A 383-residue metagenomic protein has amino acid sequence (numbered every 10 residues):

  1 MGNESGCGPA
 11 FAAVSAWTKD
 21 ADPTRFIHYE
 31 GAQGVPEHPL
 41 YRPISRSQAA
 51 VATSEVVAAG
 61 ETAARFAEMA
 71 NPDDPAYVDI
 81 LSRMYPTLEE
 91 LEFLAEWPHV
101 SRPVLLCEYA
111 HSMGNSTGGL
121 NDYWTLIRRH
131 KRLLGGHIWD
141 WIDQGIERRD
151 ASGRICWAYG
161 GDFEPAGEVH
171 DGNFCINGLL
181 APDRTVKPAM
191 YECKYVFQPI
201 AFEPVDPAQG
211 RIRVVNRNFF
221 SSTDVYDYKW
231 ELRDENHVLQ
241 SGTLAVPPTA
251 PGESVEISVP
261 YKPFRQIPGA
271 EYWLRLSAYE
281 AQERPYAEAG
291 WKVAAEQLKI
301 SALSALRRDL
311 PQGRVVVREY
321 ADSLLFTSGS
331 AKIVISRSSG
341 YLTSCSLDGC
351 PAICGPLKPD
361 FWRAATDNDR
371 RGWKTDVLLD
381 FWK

Functional and structural regions predicted by a protein language model:
M1-R213, N218-D224, K229-V238: Extended substrate-binding grooves/exosites of carbohydrate-active enzymes
C193, A287, K292-A294: C2-type phospholipid-binding modules
G210-N218, V259, L274-A278, S330: Buried hydrophobic-core signal for structured, non-transmembrane domains
R213, K229-E231, R275-S277, S323-L325 (+1 more regions): Residue-level detector of beta-strand face positions
D227-Y272, Y279: Intrinsically disordered, low-complexity Pro/Gly/Ser/Thr-rich segments with frequent PxxP/GP/PP motifs and embedded
Q240-G242, W291-E296: Extracellular and select intracellular beta-sandwich modules with Ser/Thr-enriched, small-residue motifs on
P260-G269, R284, L298-K383: Beta-strand/loop-rich accessory regions of lumenal/periplasmic or secreted enzymes, predominantly carbohydrate-active
A278-Y286: Short acidic/polar inter-strand loop motif in beta-rich domains
